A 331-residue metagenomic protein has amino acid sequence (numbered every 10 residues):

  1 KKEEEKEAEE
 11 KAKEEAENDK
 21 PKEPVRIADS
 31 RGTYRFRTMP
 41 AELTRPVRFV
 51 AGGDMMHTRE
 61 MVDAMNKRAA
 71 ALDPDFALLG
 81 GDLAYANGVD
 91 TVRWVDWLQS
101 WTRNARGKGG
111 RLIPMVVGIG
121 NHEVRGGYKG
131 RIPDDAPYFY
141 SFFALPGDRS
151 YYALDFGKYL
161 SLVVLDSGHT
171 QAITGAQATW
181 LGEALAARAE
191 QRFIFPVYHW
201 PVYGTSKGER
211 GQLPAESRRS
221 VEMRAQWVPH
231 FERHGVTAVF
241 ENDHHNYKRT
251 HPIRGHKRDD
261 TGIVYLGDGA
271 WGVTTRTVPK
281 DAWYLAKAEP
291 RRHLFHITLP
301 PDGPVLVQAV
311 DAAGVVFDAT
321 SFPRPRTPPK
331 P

Functional and structural regions predicted by a protein language model:
K1-A51, M56, K67-A71, P290 (+1 more regions): Acidic, histidine-bearing metal-coordination/catalytic regions of metal-dependent phosphoesterases
K1-K2, P21-R35, T91-F193, E209-S220 (+2 more regions): Extended active-site neighborhood of metal-dependent phosphoesterases/phosphodiesterases
P46-G118: Conserved, compact domain cores that house catalytic/ligand-binding motifs in diverse enzymes and effector modules
A51-G53, A77-D82, R111-N121, L165-D166 (+3 more regions): Active-site neighborhood of phospho(di)ester-bond hydrolases with catalytic His/Asp-centered motifs
R59-A70, T174-A178, A184-A187, P201: Active-site-proximal loop/helix segments of hydrolase catalytic cores
D73, A189, G235-V236: Residue-level detector of structured alpha->beta connecting loops
A84, E123-V124, G168-T170, P201-Y203 (+4 more regions): Short, solvent-exposed loop/turn segments at secondary-structure junctions
L213-D243: Structural recognition of alpha->loop->beta junctions
